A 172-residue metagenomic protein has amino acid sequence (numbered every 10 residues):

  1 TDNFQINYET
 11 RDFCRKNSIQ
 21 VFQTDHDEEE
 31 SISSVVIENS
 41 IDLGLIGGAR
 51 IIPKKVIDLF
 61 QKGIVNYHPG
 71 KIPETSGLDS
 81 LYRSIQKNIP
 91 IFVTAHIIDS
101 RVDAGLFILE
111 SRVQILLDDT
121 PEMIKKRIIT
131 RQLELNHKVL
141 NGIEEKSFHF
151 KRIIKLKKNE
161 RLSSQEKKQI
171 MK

Functional and structural regions predicted by a protein language model:
T1-K172: One-carbon transfer enzymes
